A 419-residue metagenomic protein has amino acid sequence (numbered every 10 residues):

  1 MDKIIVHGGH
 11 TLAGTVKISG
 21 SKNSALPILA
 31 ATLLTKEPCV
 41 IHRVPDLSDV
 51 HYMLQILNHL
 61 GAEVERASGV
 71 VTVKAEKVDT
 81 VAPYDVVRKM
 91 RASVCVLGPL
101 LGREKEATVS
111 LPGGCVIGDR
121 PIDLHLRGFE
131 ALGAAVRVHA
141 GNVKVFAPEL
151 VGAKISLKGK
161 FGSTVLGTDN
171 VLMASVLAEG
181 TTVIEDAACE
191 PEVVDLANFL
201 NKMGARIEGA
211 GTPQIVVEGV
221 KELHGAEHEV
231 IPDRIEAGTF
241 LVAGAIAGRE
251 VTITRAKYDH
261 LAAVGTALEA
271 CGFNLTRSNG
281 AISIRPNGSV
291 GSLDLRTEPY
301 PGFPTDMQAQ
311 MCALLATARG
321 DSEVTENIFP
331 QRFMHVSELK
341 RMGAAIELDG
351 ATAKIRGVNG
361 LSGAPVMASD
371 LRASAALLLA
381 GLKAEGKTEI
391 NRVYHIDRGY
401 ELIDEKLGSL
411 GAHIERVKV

Functional and structural regions predicted by a protein language model:
M1-V419: Short, structured segments at the rim of ligand-binding sites
